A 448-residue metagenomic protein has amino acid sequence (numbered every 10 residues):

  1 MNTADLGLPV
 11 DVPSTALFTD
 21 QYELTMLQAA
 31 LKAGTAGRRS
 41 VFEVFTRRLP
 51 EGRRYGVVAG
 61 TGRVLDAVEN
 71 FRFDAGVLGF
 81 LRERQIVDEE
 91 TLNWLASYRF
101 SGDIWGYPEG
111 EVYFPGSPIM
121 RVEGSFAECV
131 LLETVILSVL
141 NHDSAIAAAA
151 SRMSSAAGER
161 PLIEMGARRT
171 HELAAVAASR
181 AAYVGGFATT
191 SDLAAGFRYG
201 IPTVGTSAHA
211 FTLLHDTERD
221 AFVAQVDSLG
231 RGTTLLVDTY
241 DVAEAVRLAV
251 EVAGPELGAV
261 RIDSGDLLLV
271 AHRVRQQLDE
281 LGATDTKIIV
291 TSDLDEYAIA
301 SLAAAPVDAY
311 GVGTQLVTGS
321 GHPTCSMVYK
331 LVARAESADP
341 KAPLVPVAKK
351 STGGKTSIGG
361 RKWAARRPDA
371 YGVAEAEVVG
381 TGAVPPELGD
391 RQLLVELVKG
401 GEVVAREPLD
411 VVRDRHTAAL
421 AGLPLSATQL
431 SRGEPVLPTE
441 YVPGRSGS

Functional and structural regions predicted by a protein language model:
M1-S228, L331-S448: Ordered alpha/beta subdomains of enzyme catalytic regions
A210-A370: Glycine-rich phosphate/ribose-binding loops and adjacent secondary-structure elements that form binding surfaces
